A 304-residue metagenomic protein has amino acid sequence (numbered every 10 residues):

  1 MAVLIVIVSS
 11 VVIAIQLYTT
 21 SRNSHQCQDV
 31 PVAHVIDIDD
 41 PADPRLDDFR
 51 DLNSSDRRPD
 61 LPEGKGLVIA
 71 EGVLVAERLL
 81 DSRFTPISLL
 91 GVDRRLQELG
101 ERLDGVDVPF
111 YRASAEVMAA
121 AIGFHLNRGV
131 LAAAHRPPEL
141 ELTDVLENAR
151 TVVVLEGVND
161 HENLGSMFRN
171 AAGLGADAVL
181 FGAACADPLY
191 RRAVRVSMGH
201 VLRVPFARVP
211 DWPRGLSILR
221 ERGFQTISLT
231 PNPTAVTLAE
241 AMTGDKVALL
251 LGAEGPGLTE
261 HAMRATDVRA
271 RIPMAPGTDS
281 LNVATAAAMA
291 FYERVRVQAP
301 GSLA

Functional and structural regions predicted by a protein language model:
M1-I13: Extreme N-terminal basic, low-complexity initiation segments that serve as generic localization/processing leaders
Y18-T19, N23-D93: Boundary-proximal intrinsically disordered activation/regulatory segments immediately upstream of a helical core
A33-I36, L74, P138-E139, D144-T234: RNA substrate-binding interface of SAM-dependent RNA methyltransferases
Q97-D107, A262: Short, aromatic/basic amphipathic alpha-helical patches
V106-G123, A207: A glycine-rich helix N-cap at a beta->alpha junction
V130-A132, N170-L174, P188-V201, E260-A304: Structured adenosyl-cofactor binding patch, chiefly the S-adenosyl-L-methionine
S228-T278: Active-site/ligand-binding-proximal alpha/beta "capping" segment
